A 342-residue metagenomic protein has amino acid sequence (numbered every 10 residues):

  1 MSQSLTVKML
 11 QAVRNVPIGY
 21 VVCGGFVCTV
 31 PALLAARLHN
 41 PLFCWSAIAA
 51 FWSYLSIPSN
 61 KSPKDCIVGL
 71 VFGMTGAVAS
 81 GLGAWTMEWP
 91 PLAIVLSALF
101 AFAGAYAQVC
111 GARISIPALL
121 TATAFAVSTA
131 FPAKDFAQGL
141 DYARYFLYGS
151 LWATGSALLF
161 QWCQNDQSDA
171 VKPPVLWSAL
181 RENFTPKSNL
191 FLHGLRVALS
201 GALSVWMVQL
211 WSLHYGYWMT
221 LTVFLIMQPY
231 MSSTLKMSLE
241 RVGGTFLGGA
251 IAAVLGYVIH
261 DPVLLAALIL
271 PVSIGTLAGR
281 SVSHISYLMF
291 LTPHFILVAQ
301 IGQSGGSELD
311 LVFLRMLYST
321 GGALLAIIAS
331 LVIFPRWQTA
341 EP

Functional and structural regions predicted by a protein language model:
M1-F290, I296-P342: Alpha-helical transmembrane segments and their membrane-interface boundaries that form or gate the permeation pathway
